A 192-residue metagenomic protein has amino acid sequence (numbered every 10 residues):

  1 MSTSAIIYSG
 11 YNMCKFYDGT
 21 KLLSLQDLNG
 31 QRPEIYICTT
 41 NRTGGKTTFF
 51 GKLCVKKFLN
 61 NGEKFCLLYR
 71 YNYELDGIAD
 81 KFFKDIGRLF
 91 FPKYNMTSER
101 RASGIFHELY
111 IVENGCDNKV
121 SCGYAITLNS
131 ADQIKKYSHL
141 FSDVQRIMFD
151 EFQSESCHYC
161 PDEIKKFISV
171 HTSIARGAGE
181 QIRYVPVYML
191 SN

Functional and structural regions predicted by a protein language model:
S2-N192: Phosphate/NTP-binding elements of NTP-utilizing enzymes
